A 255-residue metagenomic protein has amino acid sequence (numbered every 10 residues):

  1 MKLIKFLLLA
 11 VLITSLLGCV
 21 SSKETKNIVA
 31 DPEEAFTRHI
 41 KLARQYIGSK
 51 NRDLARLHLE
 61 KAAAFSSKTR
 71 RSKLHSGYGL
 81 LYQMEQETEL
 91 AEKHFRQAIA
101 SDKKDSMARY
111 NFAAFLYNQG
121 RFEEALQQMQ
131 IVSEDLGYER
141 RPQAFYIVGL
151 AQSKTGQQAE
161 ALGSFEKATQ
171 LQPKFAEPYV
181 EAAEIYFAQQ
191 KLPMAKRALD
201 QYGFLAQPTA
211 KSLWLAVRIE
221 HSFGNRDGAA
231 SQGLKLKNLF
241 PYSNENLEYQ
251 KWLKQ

Functional and structural regions predicted by a protein language model:
L16-F36: Bacterial Sec signal peptide processing site at the extreme N-terminus
K26-N27, F204-Q255: Terminal, low-structured helical/coil segments at or just beyond the last alpha-helical repeat
D31, F65-S67, S101, D135-G137 (+3 more regions): Structural marker of alpha-solenoid helical repeat scaffolds
G48, M84-E85, N118-Q119, D135 (+5 more regions): Register position in tetratricopeptide repeats
S72-L74, A108, A144, P178 (+2 more regions): TPR alpha-solenoid repeat register
S76-G77, N111, I147, E181 (+2 more regions): Canonical tetratricopeptide repeat
